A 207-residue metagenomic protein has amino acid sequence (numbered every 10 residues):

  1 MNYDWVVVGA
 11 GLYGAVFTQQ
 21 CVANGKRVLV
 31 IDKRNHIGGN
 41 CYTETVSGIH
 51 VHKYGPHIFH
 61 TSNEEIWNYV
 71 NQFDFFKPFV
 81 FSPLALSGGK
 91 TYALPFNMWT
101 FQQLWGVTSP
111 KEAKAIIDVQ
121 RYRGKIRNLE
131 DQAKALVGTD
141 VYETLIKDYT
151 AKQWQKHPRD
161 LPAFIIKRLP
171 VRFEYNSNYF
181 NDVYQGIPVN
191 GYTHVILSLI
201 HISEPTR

Functional and structural regions predicted by a protein language model:
M1: A short, basic/flexible loop-to-alpha-helix module at the beginning of a structural domain
D4-V30: N-terminal Rossmann-like FAD-binding beta1-loop-alpha1 element of flavoenzymes
V22-T45: Glycine-rich FAD pyrophosphate-binding loop
Y42-V51, F59-K111: A conserved beta-strand/loop capping segment in the N-terminal third of enzymes that catalyze redox or closely related
K53-H57, Q185-G186: A short acidic, glycine-rich active-site loop that binds or catalyzes chemistry on phosphate/adenosine moieties
H57-H60, H201: Histidine-centered active-site/metal-ligand motif
A85-A93, W99-S203: Active-site/ligand-binding neighborhood in enzyme catalytic cores
R207: A conserved short coil-to-beta-strand element within the FAD-binding core of flavoproteins
